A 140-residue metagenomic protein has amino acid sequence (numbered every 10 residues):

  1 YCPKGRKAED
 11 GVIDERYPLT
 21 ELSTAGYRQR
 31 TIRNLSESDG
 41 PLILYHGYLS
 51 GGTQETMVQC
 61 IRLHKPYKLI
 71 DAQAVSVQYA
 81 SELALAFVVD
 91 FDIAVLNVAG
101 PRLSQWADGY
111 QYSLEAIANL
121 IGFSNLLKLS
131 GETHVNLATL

Functional and structural regions predicted by a protein language model:
Y1-V95, R102, G109-S124: Acidic/glycine-enriched connector segments
P101-W106, A118-L140: C-terminal amphipathic helix plus adjacent low-complexity, charged tail appended to glycosyltransferase catalytic
